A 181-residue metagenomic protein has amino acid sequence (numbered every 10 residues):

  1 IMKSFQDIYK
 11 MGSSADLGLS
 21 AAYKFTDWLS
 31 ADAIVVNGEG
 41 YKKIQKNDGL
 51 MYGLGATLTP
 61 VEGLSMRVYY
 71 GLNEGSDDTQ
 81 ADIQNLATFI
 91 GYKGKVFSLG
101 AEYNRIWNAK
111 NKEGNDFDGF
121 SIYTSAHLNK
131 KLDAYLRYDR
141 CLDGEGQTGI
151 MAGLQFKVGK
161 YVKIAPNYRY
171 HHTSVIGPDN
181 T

Functional and structural regions predicted by a protein language model:
I1-T57, L72-E74: Surface-exposed coil loops of outer-membrane beta-barrel proteins
Q6, L136, P178-T181: Short, intrinsically disordered, charge-balanced linker/junction segments flanking boundaries in proteins
S14-A15, D48-M51, I83-N85, F117 (+2 more regions): Membrane-spanning beta-strands of outer-membrane beta-barrel proteins
N37-E39, A81, V96, E145 (+2 more regions): Outer-membrane beta-barrel porins/channels
N37-G40, E74-G75, I106-N108, H171-T173: A short, flexible beta-alpha/helix-coil linker loop
N47, G55-G144: Detector for outer-membrane/organellar transmembrane beta-barrel domains, recognizing the amphipathic beta-strand
L58, F156-V158, V162, D179-T181: Outer-membrane beta-barrel "beta-signal"
S125-H172: C-terminal hydrophobic structural anchor segments that stabilize assembly/packing rather than catalytic chemistry
